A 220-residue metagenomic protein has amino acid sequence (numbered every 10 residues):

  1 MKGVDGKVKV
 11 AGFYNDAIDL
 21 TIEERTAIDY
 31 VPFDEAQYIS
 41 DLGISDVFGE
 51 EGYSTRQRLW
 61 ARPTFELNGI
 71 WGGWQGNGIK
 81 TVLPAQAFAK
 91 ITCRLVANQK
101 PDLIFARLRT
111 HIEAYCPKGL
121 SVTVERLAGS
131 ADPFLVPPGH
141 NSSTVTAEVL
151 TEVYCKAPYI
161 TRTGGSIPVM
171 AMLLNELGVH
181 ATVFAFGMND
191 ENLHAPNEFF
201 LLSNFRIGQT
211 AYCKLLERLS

Functional and structural regions predicted by a protein language model:
M1-I70, Q99-G119: Acidic-enriched catalytic cores of C-N bond-cleaving enzymes acting on peptides and small amides
K2-G3, R107-K118, N141, V145-V153 (+3 more regions): Generic non-transmembrane alpha-helical segments
K9, E66-G69, K90-T92, I160 (+1 more regions): Structured core elements
L20-D29, P133-S142, A171-E176: Short glycine/threonine-rich loop-to-helix capping motif typified by GTGT followed within a few residues by an Asp-Pro
A61, I79-A87, T144, E152-L216: Zn-dependent metallopeptidase/amidohydrolase metal-coordination segment
G72, N77-R107: C-terminal catalytic subdomain
G72-Q75, R94-N98, G129-S130, G165-S166 (+1 more regions): Short, glycine-/Ser/Thr-/acidic-enriched flexible segments
C93-V96, T123-G139: A short beta-alpha structural unit
